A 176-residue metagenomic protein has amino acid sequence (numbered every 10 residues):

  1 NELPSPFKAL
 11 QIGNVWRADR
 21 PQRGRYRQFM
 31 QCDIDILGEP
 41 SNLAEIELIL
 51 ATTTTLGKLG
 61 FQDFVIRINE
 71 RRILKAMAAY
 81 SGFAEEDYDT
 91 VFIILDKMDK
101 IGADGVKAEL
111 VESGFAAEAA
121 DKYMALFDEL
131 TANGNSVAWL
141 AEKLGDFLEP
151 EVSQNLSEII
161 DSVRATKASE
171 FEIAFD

Functional and structural regions predicted by a protein language model:
N1-Q62, K107-D176: Positively charged, Gly/Ser-enriched RNA/tRNA-binding surfaces
P40-A44, F64-R67, D96-D99: Short C-terminal domain-edge/linker segments immediately following a structured domain
T53, K75-A79, F92, K107: Amphipathic alpha-helical segments within well-ordered protein domains
T53, V65-I66, A78, G82-D87: N-terminal entry module detector
D63-I73, V91, E172-D176: Short, surface-exposed recognition loops or helix-turn segments adjacent to catalytic cores
I68-S81, D96-G102: Short, conserved secondary-structure transition motifs
F83-V111: Acidic, His- and aromatic-enriched active-site or binding-groove loops in soluble protein domains that engage sugars
